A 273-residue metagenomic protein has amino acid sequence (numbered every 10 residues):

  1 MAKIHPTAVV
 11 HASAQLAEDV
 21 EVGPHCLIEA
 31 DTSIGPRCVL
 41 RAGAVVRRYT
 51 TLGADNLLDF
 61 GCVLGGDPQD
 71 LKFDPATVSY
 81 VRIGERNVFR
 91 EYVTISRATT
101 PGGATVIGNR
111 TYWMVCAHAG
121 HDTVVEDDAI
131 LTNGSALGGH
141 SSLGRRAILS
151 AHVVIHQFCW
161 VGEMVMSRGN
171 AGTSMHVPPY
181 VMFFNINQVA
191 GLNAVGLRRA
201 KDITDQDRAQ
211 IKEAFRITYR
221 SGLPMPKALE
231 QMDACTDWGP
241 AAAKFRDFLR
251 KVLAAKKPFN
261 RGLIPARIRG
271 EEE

Functional and structural regions predicted by a protein language model:
M1-T7, A12-S13, E18-D19, D55 (+6 more regions): Terminal amphipathic alpha-helical/low-complexity segments used for targeting or macromolecular assembly
K3-F184, Q188: Structural signal for interior beta-strand "rungs" in well-ordered beta-sheet cores of soluble enzyme domains
